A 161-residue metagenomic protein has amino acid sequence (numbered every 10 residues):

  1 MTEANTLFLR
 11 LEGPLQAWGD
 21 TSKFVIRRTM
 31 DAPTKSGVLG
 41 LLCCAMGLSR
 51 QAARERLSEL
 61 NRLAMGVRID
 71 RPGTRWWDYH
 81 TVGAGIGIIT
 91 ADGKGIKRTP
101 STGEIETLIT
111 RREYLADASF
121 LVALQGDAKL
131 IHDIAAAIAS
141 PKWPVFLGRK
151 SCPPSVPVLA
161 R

Functional and structural regions predicted by a protein language model:
M1, R56-E59, R112-L115: A general structural signal for short secondary-structure junctions and capping/turn motifs
M1-K23: N-terminal, Lys/Arg- and Ser/Thr-rich interaction peptides
T6, R62-A64, D117-L121: Extracellular structured ligand-interaction cores
L9-R10, C43-L48, T99-E104: A short linear-motif detector with a strong N-terminal bias
G13, A17, T21, K35 (+4 more regions): Amphipathic, alpha-helical segments enriched in basic
L15-A17, G47-Q51, L130-H132: Primarily extracytoplasmic ectodomains and periplasmic/lumenal surface modules that are beta-strand-rich
D20-A91: Glycine/small-residue-rich interface belts in oligomeric ring/scaffold proteins and their assembly partners
I69-R161: Internal, well-folded beta-alpha domain core
